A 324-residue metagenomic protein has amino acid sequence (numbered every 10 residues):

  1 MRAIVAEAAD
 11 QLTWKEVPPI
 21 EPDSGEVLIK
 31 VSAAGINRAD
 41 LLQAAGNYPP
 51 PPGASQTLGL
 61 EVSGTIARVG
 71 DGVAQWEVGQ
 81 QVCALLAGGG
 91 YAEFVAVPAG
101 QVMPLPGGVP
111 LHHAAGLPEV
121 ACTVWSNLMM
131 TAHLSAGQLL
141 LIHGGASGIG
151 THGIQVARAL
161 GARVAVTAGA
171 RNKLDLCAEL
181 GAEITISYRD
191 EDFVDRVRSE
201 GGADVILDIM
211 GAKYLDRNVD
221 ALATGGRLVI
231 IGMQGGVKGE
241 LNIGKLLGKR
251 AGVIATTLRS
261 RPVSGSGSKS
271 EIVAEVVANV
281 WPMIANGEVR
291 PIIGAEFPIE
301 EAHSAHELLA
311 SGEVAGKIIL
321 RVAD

Functional and structural regions predicted by a protein language model:
P18-G35, N47-G89: Glycine-rich beta-strand-centered segment in the early N-terminal region that forms part of a ligand/cofactor-binding
L42, Q75, Q81-A146: NAD(P)H dinucleotide-binding glycine-rich loop of Rossmann-like/cofactor-binding domains, especially the beta1-alpha1
Q81, L139, R163, G226-R227 (+1 more regions): Short glycine-centered segments of the SAM/dcSAM-binding site in methyltransferase folds
A115-D190: Mid-domain Rossmann-like dinucleotide-binding core that forms the NAD(H)/NADP(H) cofactor-binding site
G144-G145, M210, M233: NAD(P)H cofactor-binding loop motif with strongest signal on the N-terminal glycine-rich segment
A168, K213-E288, R321-D324: Glycine-rich phosphate-binding loop and adjacent beta-alpha segment of Rossmann(oid) nucleotide-cofactor-binding
D192-G201: Short amphipathic alpha-helix with an adjacent loop that forms part of the alpha/beta core around
W281, N286-A295, H303-D324: C-terminal capping/lid region of NAD(P)-dependent oxidoreductase domains
